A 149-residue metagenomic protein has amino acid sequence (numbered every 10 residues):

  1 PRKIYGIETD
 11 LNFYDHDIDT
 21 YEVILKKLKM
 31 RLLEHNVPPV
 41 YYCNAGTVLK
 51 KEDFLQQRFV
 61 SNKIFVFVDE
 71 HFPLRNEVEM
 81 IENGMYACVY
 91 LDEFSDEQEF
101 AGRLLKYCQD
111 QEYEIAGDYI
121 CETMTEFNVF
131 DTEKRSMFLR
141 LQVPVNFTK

Functional and structural regions predicted by a protein language model:
P1-K149: A solvent-exposed interaction/effector surface
